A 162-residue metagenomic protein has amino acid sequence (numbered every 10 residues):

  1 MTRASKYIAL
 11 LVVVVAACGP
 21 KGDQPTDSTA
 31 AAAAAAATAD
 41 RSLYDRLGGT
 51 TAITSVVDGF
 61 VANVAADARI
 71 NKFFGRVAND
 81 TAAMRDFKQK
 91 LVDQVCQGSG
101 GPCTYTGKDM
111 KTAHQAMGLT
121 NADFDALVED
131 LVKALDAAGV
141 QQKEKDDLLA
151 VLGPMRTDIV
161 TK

Functional and structural regions predicted by a protein language model:
M1-A16: Sec-dependent bacterial lipoprotein signal peptides
A4-Y7, D146, T157: Hydrophobic alpha-helical segments, especially transmembrane helices and their immediate juxtamembrane helical caps
I8-A9, T50-T51, V64: Alpha-helical interaction segments
V15, T50, D67: Acidic-histidine catalytic/liganding microenvironments
C18-G22: Bacterial signal peptide processing site
Q24-A52: Post-signal peptide N-terminal segment of mature Sec-exported envelope proteins
A30-A33, G153-K162: Short terminal or interdomain "cap/linker" segment that borders an active site or interface and mediates
A37-R41, T54-D136, V140-Q142, L148-V151 (+1 more regions): Heme-based O2/NO sensor domains and their adjacent alpha-helical segments, primarily globin folds but also including
